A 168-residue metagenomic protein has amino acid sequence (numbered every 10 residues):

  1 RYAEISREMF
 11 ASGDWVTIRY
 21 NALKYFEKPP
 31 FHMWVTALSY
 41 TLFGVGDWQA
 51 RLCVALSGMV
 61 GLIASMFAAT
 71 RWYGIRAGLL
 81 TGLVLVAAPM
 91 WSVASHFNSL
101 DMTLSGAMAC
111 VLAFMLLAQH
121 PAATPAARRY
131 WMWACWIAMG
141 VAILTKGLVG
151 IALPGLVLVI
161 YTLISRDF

Functional and structural regions predicted by a protein language model:
R1-F168: Membrane-integral, polyisoprenol-dependent glycosyltransferases of the GT-C/oligosaccharyltransferase superfamily
